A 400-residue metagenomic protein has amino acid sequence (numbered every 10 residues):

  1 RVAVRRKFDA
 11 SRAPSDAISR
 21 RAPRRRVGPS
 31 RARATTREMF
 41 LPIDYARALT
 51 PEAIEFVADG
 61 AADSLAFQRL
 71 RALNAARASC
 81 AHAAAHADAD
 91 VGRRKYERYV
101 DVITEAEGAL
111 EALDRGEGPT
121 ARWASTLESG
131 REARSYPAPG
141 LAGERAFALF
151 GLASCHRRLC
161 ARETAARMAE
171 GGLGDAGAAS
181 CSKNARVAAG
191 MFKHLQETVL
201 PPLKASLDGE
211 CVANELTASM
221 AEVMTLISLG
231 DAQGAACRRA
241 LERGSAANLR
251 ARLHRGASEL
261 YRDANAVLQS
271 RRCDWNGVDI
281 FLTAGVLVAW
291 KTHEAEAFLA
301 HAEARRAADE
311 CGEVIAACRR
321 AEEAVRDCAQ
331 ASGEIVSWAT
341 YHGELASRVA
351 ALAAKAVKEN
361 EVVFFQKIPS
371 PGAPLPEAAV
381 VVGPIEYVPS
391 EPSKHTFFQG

Functional and structural regions predicted by a protein language model:
T36-A138, E215, E242-L249, Q269-G400: Eukaryotic intrinsically disordered, low-complexity segments enriched for acidic and Ser/Thr/Pro residues that serve as
L127-E132, P137-A138, R157-L195, L200-A213 (+2 more regions): Short coil/linker segments at helix-helix boundaries
E144, G151, R158, A221 (+4 more regions): "A position-specific structural signal for the A-helix of alpha-solenoid helical repeats
A148, A153, C160, A185-F192 (+5 more regions): Structural signal for hydrophobic/aromatic residues that build the beta-strand cores of folded beta-sheet domains
T198-E210, V267-F281: Short, solvent-exposed, charged loop/turn and helix-capping segments that join or cap alpha-helices on peripheral
N214-C273, G277-V278: Alpha-helical scaffold segments of alpha-solenoid architecture
